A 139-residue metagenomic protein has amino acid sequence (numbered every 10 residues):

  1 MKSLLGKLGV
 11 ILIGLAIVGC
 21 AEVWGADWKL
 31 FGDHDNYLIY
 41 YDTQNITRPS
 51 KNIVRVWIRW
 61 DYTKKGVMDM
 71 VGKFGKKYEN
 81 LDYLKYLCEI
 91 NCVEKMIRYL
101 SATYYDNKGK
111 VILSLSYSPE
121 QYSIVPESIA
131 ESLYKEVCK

Functional and structural regions predicted by a protein language model:
M1, A16-V18, E79: A general, composition-driven signal for non-globular sequence regions
M1-V10: Bacterial N-terminal signal peptides that target proteins for export
G9-G19: Bacterial N-terminal signal peptides
C20-L87, N91-K139: N-terminal secretory-pathway/extracellular module detecting exported/lumenal segments and adjacent signal-anchor/first
